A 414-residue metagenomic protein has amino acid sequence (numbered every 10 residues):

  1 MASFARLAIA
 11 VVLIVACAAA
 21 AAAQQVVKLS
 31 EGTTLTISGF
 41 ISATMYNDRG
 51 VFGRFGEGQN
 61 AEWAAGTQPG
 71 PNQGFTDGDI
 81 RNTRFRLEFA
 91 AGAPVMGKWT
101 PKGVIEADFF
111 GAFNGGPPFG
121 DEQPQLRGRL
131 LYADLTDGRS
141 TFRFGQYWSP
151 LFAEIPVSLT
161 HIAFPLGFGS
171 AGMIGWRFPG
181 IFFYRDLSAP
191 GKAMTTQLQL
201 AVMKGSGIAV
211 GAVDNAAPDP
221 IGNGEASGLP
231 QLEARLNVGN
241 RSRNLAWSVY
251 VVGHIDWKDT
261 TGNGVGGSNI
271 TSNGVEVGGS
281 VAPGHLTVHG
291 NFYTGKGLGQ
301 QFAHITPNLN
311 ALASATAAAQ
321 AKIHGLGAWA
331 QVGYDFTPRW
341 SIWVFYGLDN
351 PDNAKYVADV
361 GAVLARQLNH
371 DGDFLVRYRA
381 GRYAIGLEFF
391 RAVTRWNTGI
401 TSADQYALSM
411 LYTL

Functional and structural regions predicted by a protein language model:
M1-I9: Bacterial N-terminal signal peptides that target proteins for export
A8-A18: Bacterial N-terminal signal peptides
A20-A23: Boundary at the C-terminal end of the N-terminal hydrophobic targeting segment
Q25-Q59, W63, Q68-I208, G228-L229 (+6 more regions): Outer membrane beta-barrel
V51-G56, N114-P124, E154-I162, A209-G224 (+5 more regions): Outer-membrane beta-barrel translocator domains and adjoining extracellular loop/strand segments of Gram-negative
T100-G111, L200-K204, Y250-W257, I342-D349 (+1 more regions): Transmembrane beta-strand segments that form the barrel wall of outer-membrane beta-barrel proteins
S227, A234, G239-R366, H370 (+1 more regions): Detector for outer-membrane/organellar transmembrane beta-barrel domains, recognizing the amphipathic beta-strand
Y378-A380, S402-L414: Outer-membrane beta-barrel "beta-signal"
